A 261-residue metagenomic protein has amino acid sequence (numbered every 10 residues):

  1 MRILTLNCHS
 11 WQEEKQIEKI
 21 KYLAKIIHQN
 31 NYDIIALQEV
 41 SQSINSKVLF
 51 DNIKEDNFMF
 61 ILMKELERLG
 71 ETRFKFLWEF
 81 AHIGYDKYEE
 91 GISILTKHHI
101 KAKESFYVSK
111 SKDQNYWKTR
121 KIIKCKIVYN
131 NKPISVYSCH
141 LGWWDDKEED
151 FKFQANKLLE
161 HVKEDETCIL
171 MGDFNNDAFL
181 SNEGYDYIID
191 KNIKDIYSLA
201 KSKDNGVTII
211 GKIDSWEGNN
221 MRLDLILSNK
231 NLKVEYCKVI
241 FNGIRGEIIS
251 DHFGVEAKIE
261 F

Functional and structural regions predicted by a protein language model:
M1-I34, R68, R73-F261: Active-site regions of metal-assisted phosphoester/phosphodiester hydrolases, unifying DNase/endonuclease modules
E13-E14, Q42-N57, E183: Short, flexible/disordered intra-domain loops and linkers
N30-D33, L37-S46: Short, conserved active-site loops that position catalytic residues or coordinate cofactors/metal ions across diverse
Q42, N52-E55, M59, I83-I94: A basic- and aromatic-enriched beta-loop-alpha substructure that forms the phosphate/nucleotide- and DNA/RNA-contacting
